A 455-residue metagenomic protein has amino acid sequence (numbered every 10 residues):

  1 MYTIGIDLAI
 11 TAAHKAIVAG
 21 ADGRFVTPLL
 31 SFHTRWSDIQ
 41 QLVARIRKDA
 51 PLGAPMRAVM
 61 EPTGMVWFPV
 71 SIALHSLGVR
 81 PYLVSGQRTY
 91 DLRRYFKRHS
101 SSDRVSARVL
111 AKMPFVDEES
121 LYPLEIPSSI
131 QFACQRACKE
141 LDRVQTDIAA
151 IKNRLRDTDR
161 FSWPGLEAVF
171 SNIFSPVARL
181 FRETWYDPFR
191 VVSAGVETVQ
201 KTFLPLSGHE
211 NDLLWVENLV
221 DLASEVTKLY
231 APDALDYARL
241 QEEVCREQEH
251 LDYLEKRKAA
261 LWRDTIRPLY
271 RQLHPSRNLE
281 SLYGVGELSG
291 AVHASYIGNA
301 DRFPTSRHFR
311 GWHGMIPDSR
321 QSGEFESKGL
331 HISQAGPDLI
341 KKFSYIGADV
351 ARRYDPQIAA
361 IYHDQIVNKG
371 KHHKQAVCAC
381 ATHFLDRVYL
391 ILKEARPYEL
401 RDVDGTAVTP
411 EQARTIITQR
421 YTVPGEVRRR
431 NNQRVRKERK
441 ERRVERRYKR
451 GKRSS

Functional and structural regions predicted by a protein language model:
M1-S455: A detector of single, family-specific signature residues that are central to catalytic or substrate-handling motifs
